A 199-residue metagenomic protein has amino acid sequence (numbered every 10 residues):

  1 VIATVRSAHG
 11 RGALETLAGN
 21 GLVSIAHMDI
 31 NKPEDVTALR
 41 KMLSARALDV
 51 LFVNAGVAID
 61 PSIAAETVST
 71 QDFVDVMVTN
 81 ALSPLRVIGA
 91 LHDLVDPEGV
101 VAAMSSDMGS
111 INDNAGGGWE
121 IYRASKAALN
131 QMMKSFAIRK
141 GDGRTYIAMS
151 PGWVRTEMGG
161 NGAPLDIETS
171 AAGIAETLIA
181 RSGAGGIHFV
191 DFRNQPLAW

Functional and structural regions predicted by a protein language model:
V1-A13: Conserved glycine-rich Rossmann-like NAD(P)H-binding loop of the short-chain dehydrogenase/reductase
L17-E34: Rossmann-fold cofactor-recognition segment
D29-R46: Conserved Rossmann-fold cofactor-binding substructure of NAD(P)-dependent oxidoreductases
D35-A38, L82-A90: Conserved mid-core alpha-helix of short-chain dehydrogenase/reductase
V53-N54, V100-S106, T145-S150: Structural signature of the Rossmann-like NAD(P)-dependent dehydrogenase/reductase core
V57, P61-V78, L82-L85, P97-K140: Catalytic loop of short-chain dehydrogenase/reductase
G109-I111, A115, A137, G141-L165: Flexible, glycine-rich beta-alpha linker
A148-V154, G160-W199: C-terminal helical subdomain
